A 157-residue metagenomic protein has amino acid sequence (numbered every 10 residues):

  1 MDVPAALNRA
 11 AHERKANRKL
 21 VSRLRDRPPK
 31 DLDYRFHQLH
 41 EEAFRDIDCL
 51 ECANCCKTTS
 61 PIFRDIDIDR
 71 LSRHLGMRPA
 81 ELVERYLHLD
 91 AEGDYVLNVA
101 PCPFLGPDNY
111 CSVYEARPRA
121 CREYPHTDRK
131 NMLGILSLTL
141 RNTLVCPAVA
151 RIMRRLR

Functional and structural regions predicted by a protein language model:
M1-R157: Short loop/turn segments that flank or connect secondary-structure elements
